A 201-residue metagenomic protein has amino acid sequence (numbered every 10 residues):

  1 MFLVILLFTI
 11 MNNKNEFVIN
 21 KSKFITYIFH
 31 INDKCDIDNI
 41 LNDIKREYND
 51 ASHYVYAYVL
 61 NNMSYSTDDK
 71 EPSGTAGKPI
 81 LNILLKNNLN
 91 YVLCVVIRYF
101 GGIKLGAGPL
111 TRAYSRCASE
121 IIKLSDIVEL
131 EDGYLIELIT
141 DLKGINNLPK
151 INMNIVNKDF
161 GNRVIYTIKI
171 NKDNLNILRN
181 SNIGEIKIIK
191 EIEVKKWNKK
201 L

Functional and structural regions predicted by a protein language model:
L6-T75, N157-N162, K172, K187-L201: C-terminal regulatory domains involved in ligand/effector binding and gene-expression control
D33-C35, D141-I145, K169-N176: Helix N-cap motif at beta-to-alpha junctions
P79-L124: Active-site beta-strand/loop microenvironment that shapes enzyme catalytic pockets
A113-I122, T140, I186-L201: Terminal alpha-helical anchor/extension segments at protein ends
D126-L142: Short glycine-/aliphatic-rich beta-strand segments at the starts of folded cytosolic domains
E137-N154, I177-L178: Short amphipathic alpha-helix segments
N162-K172, N176-G184: Long, charged alpha-helical interface segments
